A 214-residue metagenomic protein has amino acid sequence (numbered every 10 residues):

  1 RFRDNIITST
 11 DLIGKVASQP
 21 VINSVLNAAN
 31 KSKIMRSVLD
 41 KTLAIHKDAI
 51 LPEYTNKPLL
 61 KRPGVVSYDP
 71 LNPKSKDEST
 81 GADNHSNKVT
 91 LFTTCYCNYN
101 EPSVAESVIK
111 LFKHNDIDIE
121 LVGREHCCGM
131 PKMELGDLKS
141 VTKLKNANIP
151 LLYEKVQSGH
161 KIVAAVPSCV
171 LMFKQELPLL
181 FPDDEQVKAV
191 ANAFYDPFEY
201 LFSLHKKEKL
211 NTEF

Functional and structural regions predicted by a protein language model:
R1-F214: Iron-sulfur cluster-binding electron-transfer modules in prokaryotic oxidoreductases
